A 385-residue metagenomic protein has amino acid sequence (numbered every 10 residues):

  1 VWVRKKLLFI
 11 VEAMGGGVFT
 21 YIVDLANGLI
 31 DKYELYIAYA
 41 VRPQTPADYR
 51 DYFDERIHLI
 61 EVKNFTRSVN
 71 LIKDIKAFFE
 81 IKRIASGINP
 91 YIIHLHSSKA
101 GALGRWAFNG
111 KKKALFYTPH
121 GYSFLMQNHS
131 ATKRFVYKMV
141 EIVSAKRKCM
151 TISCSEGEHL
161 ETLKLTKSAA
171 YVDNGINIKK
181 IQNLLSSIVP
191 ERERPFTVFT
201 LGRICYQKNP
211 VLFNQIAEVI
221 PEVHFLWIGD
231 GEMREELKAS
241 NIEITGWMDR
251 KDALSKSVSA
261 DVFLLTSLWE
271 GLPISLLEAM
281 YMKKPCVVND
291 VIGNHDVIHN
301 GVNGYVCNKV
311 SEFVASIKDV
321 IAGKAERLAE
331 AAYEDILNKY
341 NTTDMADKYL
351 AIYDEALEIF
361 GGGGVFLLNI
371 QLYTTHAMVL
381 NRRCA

Functional and structural regions predicted by a protein language model:
F9-K73, E161-L163, G231-M233: N-terminal strand-loop element at the rim of the active site of nucleotide-sugar-dependent glycosyltransferases
F19-D24, F196, T200-V219, E232-E235: A conserved mid-protein helix/loop that constitutes part of the nucleotide-sugar donor-binding site
I60-E61, I142-L185: Donor nucleotide-sugar binding/catalytic pocket of nucleotide-sugar-dependent glycosyltransferases
A85, W247-M248, S255-A260: Short alpha-helical donor nucleotide-sugar binding micro-motif in glycosyltransferases
L268: Aromatic "clamp/platform" in nucleotide-sugar-dependent glycosyltransferases that forms part of the donor/acceptor
P285-V288: Short hydrophobic beta-strand element within catalytic cores of glycosyltransferases and related nucleotide-activated
N300-S311, D319-K324: Conserved acidic donor-binding segment of nucleotide-sugar-dependent glycosyltransferases
E326-K339, K348-A351: A short, well-ordered alpha-helix in the C-terminal region of glycosyltransferases
